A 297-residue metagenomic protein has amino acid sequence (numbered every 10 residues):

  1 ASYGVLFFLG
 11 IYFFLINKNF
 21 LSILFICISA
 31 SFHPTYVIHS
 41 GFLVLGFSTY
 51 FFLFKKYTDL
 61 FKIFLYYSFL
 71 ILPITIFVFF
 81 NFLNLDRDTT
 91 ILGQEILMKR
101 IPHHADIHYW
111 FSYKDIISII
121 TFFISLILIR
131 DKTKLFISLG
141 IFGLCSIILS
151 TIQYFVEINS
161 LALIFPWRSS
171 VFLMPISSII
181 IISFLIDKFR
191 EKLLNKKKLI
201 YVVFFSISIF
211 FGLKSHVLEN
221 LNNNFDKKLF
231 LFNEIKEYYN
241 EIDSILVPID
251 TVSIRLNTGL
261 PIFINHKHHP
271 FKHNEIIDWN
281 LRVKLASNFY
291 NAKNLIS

Functional and structural regions predicted by a protein language model:
S2-L21, F54: Membrane-interface transmembrane helices that cradle and orient dolichyl/undecaprenyl
L6-F14, G41-T49, F122-S125, M174-R190: Transmembrane alpha-helical segments
F13-I28, F61-Y66: Short hydrophobic alpha-helices at membrane interfaces in multi-pass membrane enzymes
F14, I28-Y36, T258: Transmembrane helix irregularities
P34-F42, G46-S169, M174: Transmembrane catalytic cores of multi-pass membrane glycosyltransferases and polysaccharide-assembly enzymes
K62-Y66, I176, F204-K214, P270 (+1 more regions): Acidic, glycine-enriched active-site microenvironments
F184, L199-N223: Transmembrane alpha-helical segments
N222-L229, I235-S297: Short periplasmic/luminal acceptor-recognition loop of GT-C membrane glycosyltransferases, typified by
